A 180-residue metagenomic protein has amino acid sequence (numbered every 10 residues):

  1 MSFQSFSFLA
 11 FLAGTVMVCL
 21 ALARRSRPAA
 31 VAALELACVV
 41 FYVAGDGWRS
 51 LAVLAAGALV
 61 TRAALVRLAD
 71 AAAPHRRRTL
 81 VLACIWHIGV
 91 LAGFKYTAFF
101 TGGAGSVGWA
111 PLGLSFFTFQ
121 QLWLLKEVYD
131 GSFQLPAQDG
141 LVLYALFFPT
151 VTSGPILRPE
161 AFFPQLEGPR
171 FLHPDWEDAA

Functional and structural regions predicted by a protein language model:
M1-A180: Membrane-embedded transmembrane alpha-helical bundles that form the catalytic cores of multi-pass lipid-modifying
